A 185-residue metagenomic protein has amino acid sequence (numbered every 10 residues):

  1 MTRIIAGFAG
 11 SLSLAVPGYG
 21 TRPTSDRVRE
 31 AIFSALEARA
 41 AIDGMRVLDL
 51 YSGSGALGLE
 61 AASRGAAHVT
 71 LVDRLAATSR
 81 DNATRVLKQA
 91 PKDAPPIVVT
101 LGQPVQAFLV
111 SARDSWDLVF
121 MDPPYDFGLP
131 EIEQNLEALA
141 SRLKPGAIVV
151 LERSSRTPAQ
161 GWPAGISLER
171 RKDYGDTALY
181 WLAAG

Functional and structural regions predicted by a protein language model:
M1-G185: Class I S-adenosyl-L-methionine-dependent methyltransferase catalytic core
